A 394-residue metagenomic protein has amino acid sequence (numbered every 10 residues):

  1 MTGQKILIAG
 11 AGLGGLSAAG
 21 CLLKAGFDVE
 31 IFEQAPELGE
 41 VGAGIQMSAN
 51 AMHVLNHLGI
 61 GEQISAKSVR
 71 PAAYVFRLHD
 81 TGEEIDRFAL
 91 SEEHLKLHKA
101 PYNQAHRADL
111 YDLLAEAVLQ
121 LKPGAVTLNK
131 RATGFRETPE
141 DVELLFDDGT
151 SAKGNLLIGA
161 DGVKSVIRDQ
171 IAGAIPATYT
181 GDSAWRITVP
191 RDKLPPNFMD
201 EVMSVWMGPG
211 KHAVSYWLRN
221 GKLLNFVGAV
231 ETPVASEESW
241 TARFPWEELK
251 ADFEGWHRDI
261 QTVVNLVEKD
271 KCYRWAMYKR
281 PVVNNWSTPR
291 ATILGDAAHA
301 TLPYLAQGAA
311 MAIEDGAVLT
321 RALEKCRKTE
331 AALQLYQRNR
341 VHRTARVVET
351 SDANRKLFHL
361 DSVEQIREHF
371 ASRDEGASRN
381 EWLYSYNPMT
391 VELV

Functional and structural regions predicted by a protein language model:
T2-A9, S48-P190, P233-D252, L383 (+1 more regions): Conserved N-terminal helical subregion
K5, D28, L223: Residues at the starts of beta-strands that form the adenosine-phosphate
I8-P36, I158-G159, W185, S215 (+2 more regions): Conserved mid-domain beta->alpha element of the FAD-binding
E37-H53: Conserved N-terminal glycine-rich FAD pyrophosphate-binding loop of Rossmann-like flavoproteins
I64, L323-V394: Long, positively charged, glycine-interspersed low-complexity recognition regions
A66-V69, A125, G255-K271, T329-Q334: Acidic/histidine metal-binding catalytic segments
R77, E201-S236, W246, K250-E254 (+1 more regions): Active-site substrate-recognition segment that forms the wall of the catalytic cavity or substrate channel
Y179-G181, F198-V202, R258-W275: A short coil-to-beta-strand element that immediately follows conserved catalytic motifs
